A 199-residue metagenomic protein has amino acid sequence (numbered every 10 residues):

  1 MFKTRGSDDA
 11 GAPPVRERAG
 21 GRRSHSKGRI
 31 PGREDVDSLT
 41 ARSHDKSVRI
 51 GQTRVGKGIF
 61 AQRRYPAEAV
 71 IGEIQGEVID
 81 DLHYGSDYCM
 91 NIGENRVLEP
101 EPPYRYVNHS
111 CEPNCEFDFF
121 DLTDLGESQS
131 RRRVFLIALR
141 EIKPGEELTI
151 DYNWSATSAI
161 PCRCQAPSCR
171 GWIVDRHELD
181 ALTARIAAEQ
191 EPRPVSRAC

Functional and structural regions predicted by a protein language model:
F2-S26, C111, E116-C199: C-terminal SET catalytic tail plus cysteine-rich post-SET Zn-binding segment of SAM-dependent SET-domain
P14, R18-G126: Catalytic cores of histone-lysine modification enzymes
